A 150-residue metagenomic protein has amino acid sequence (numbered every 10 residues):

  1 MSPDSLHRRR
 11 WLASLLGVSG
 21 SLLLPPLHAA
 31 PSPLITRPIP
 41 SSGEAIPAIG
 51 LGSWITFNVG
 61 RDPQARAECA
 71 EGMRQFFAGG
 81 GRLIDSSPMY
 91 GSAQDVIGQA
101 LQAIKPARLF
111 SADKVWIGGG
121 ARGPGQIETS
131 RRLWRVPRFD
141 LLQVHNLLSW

Functional and structural regions predicted by a protein language model:
S2-L109: N-terminal binding-site loop/beta-alpha segment at the start of enzyme catalytic domains that lines or forms
W54, M89, K114-G118, V144-L147: Active-site beta-loop-alpha junctions enriched in small/polar residues
D85, K114, D140: Acidic active-site catalytic centers that drive phospho-/nucleotidyl reactions and related ester hydrolyses
A103-P106, A112, L133, W150: Amphipathic repeat-derived elements
G118-W150: Glycine/proline-rich, positively charged, aromatic-decorated active-site loop/lid region on the catalytic face
